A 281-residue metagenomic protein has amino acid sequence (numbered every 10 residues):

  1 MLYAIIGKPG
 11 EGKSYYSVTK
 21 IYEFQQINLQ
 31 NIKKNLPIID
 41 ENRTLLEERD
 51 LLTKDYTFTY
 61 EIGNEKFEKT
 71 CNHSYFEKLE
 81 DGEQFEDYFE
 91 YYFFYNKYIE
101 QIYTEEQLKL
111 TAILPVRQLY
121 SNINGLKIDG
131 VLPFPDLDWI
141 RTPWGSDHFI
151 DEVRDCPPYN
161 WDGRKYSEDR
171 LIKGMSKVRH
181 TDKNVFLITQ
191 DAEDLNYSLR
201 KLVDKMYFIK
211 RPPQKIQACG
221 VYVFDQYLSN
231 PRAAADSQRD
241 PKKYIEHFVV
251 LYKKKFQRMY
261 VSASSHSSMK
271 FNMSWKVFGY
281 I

Functional and structural regions predicted by a protein language model:
M1, Q30, N42: Pre-Walker A adenine-sensing motif
Y3-Y22, H73, E77, G82-E86 (+5 more regions): Conserved P-loop NTPase motor cores
E23-K34: Post-Walker A helix-loop "phosphate-sensing" segment adjacent to the P-loop in P-loop NTPases
P37-D40: Surface-exposed interaction regions that form or flank ligand-binding interfaces
N42-E105: Long intrinsically disordered, low-complexity regions that are acidic and Ser/Thr-rich
L119: Short acidic-hydrophobic catalytic motif
D191-K253: Conserved ATP-driven motor cores of ASCE-family P-loop NTPases powering translocation/secretion/packaging/pilus
F256-I281: C-terminal single-pass membrane-anchor helix
